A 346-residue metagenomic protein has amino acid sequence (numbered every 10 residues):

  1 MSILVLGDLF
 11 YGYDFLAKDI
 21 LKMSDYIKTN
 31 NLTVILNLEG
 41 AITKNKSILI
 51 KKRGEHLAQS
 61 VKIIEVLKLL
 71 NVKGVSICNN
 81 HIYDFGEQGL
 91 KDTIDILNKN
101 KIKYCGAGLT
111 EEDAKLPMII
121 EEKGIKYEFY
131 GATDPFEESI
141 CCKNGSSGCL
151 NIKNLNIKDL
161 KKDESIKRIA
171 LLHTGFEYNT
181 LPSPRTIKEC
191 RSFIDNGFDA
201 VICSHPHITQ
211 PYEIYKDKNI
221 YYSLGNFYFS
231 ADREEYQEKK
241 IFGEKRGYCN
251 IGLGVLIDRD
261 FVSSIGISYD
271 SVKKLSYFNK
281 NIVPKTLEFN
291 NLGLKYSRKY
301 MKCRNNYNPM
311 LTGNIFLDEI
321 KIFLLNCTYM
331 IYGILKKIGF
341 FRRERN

Functional and structural regions predicted by a protein language model:
M1-A58, K62: N-terminal active-site segment of His-dependent metallophosphoesterases
V5-D8, T33-E39, K73-N80, Y104-G108 (+3 more regions): Active-site neighborhood of phospho(di)ester-bond hydrolases with catalytic His/Asp-centered motifs
G12-D14, I42-N45, N80-I94, T110-L116 (+4 more regions): Active-site environment of divalent metal-dependent phosphoester hydrolases
L16-D25, L57, E121-L171, I187-K188: Binuclear metal-dependent hydrolase catalytic cores centered on His/Asp/Glu-rich metal-binding motifs
N45-K68, I166-F198: Active-site-proximal segments of metal-dependent phosphoesterases and phosphodiesterases across multiple
K68-L70, G74-S147: Extended active-site neighborhood of metal-dependent phosphoesterases/phosphodiesterases
N71-G74, P184-L253: Conserved beta-sheet core of the metallophosphoesterase superfamily
E238-N346: A short C-terminal boundary segment appended to hydrolase-like catalytic domains
